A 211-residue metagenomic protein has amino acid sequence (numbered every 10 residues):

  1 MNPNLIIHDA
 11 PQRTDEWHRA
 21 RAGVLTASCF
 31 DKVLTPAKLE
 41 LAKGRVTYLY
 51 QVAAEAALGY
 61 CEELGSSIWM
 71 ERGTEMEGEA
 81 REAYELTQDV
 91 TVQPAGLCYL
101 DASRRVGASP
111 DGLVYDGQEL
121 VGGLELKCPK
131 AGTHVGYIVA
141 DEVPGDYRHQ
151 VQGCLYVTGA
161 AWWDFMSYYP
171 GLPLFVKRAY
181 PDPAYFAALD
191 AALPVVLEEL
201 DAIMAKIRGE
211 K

Functional and structural regions predicted by a protein language model:
M1-E75, K211: Charged, glycine-rich intrinsically disordered N-terminal tails and low-complexity linkers that flank
L5-I6, K38, A80, P94-A95 (+1 more regions): Mixed-charge, polar/low-complexity N-terminal
C29, L34, G65, E79 (+2 more regions): Extended, charge-rich alpha-helical segments
Y50, R81, V151: Generic structural marker for isolated residues within well-ordered, non-membrane alpha-helices of soluble domains
M70-V92: Acidic-basic catalytic patches of nuclease active cores, encompassing PD-(D/E)XK and other metal-cofactor nuclease
R72, M76, P181, Y185-A188 (+1 more regions): Short, contiguous, pocket-lining structural segments that sit at or immediately flank catalytic/ligand-binding sites
Q88-P110, V114-D201: Nucleic-acid nuclease catalytic cores
L197-K211: Charged phosphate-binding loop/patch that engages nucleotide di/tri-phosphates or the phosphate backbone of nucleic
